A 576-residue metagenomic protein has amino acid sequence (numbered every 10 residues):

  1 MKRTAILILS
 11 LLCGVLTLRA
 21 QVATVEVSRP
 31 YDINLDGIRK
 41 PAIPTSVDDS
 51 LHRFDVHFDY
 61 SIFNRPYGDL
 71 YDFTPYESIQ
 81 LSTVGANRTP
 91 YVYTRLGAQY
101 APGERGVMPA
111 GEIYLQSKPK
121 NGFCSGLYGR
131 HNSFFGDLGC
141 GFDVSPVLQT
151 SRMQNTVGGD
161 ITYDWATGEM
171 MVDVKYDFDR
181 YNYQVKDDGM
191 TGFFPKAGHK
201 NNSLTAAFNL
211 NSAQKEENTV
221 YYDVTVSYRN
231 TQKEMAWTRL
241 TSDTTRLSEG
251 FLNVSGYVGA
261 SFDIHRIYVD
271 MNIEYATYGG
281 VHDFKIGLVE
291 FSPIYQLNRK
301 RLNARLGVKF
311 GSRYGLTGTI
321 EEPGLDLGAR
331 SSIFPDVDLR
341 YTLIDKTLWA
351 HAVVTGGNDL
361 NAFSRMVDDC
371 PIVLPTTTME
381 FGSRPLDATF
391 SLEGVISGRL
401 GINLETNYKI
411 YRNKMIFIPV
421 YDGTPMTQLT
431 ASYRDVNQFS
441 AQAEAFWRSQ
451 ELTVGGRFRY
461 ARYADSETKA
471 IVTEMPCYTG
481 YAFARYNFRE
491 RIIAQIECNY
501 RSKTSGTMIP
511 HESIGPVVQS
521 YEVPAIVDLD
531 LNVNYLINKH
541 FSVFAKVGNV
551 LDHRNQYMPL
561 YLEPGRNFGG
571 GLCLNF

Functional and structural regions predicted by a protein language model:
L18-V84: N-terminal periplasmic/intermembrane-space "pro-region" immediately following the signal or transit peptide
D72-I79, G85-F142, Q149-V157, T167-G168: Outer-membrane beta-barrel translocator/receptor signature
R88, Q99-V107, V147-M153, K196-L204 (+8 more regions): Short sequence motifs at beta-strands and strand-loop junctions characteristic of Gram-negative outer-membrane
T94-G97, N303, G307, I320-F576: Exposed, low-structure sequence patches enriched in small/polar residues
A101, N132-L138, D179-Y183, S227-L240 (+7 more regions): Sequence/structural signature of outer-membrane beta-barrel proteins
I113, V157-I161, A206-L210, V254-V258 (+7 more regions): Membrane-embedded beta-strands of outer-membrane beta-barrel proteins, especially the hydrophobic/small aromatic
S117-G139, A260-F262, I267-Y278, D283-P323 (+1 more regions): Surface-exposed extracellular loop regions of Gram-negative outer-membrane beta-barrel proteins
F134-G158, M171-Y221, S227-F251, Y278-G280: Flexible loop and strand-edge segments within Gram-negative outer membrane beta-barrel domains
